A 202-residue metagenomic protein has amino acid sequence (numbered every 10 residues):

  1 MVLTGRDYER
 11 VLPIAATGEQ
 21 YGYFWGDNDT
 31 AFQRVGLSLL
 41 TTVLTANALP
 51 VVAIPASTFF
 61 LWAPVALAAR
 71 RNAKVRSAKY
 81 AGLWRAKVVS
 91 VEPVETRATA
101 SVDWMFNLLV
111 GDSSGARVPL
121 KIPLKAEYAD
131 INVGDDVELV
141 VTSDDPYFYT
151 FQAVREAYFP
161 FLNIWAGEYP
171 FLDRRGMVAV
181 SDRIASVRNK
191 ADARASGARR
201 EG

Functional and structural regions predicted by a protein language model:
M1-E19: Short, charged cytosolic
F24-K74: Alpha-helical transmembrane spans
W62-R85, V91-E95: Short boundary/loop segments of OB/S1/cold-shock single-stranded nucleic-acid-binding domains
G82-W84, W104-F106, D135: Core residues of folded domains in eukaryotic genome-function proteins
R85-K87, P119, N132: Membrane-proximal cytosolic interface modules of multi-pass membrane proteins
A98-L120: OB-fold (S1/OB) nucleic-acid-binding surfaces
P123-D144: Short nucleic-acid-contacting surface segments enriched for D/E, G, S/T with interspersed K/R
T142-R199: OB-fold/S1-family single-stranded nucleic acid-binding modules
